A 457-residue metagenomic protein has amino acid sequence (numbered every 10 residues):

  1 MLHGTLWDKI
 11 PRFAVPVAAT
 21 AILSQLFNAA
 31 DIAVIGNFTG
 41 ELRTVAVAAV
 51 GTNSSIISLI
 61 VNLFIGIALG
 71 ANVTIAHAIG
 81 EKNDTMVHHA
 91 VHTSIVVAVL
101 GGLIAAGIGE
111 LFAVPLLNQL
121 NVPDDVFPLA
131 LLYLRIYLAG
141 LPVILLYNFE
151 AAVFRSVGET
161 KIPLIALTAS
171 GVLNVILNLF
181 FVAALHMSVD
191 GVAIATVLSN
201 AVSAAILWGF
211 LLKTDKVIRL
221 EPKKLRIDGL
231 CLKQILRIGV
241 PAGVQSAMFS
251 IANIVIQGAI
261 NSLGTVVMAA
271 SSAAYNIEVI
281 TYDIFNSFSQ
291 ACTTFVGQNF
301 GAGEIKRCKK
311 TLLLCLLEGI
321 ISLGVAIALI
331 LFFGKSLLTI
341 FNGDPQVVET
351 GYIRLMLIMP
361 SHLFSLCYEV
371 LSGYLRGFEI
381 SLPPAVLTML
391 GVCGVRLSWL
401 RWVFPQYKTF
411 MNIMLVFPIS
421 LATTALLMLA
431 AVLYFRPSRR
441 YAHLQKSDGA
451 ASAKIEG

Functional and structural regions predicted by a protein language model:
M1-A14, I75-G140, A184-V240, V296-S361 (+1 more regions): Short alpha-helical transmembrane segments in multi-pass integral membrane proteins
L2-A33, N37-E41, S55-G70, T74 (+6 more regions): N-terminal transmembrane alpha-helices
R12-D31, I136, S170, S199-S203 (+3 more regions): Transmembrane helical elements of multi-pass membrane transporters/channels
I22, L26-A48, L117-D124, F180-M187 (+5 more regions): Helix-terminus/linker motif at the lipid-water interface of multi-pass membrane proteins
A29-A33, G107, P115, F149-V153 (+8 more regions): Alpha-helical transmembrane segments of multipass membrane proteins
T44-S55, A130, L134, A193 (+3 more regions): Small-residue hotspots at the loop-to-helix junctions and early N-terminal turns of transmembrane alpha-helices
V47-G107, I144-P163, Q257, M268-F333 (+1 more regions): Small-residue-rich hydrophobic transmembrane alpha-helices
A68, I136-R155, P163-G171, V192-L207 (+4 more regions): Short runs within selected transmembrane alpha-helices of multi-pass transporters and secretion channels
